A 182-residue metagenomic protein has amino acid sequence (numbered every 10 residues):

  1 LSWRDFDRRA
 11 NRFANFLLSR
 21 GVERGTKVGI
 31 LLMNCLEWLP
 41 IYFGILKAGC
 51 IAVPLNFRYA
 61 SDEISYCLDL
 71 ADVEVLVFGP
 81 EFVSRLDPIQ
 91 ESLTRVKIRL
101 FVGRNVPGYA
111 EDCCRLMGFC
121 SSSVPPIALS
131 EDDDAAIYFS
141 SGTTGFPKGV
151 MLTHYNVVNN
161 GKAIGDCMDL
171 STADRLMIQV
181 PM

Functional and structural regions predicted by a protein language model:
L1-C35, L39-F43, A60-S65, C114: Conserved AMP-binding/adenylate-forming core of the ANL superfamily
S2-R4, A135-N159: Conserved AMP-binding A3 loop
D7-R12, E131, V150-S171, L176-V180: Conserved structural elements of the adenylate-forming
S19-R20, K47-R115: Structural core segment of the AMP-binding/adenylate-forming
V28, G49, T143: Conserved G/P- and acidic residue-centered "switch" motifs that form tight phosphate/ATP-binding loops in soluble
L32-C35, N56, L170, V180-M182: Conserved AMP-binding
G44-A48, R175, M182: Conserved short alpha-helical elements in the N-terminal third of ANL/AMP-binding
C120-F139, F146, D169-R175: Conserved pre-ATP/AMP-binding loop-to-beta segment of ANL
